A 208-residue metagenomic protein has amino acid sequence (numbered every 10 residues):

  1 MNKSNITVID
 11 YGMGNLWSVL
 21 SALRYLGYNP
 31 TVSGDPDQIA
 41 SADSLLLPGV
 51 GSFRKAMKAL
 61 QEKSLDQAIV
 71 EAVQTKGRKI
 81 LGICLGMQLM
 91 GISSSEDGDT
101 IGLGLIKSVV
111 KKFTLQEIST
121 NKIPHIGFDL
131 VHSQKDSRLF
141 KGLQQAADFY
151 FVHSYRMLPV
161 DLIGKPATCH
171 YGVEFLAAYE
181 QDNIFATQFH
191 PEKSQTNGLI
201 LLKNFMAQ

Functional and structural regions predicted by a protein language model:
N2-T7: Extreme N-terminal starter segment of soluble prokaryotic enzymes
P30-V32, V110: Generic structural signal for residues in well-ordered beta-strands
A42: An anion/phosphate-binding loop that grips the pyrophosphate of nucleotide cofactors and donors
G51-I126: Cysteine-nucleophile active-site neighborhood
I92-Y171: Pocket-forming structural segment of enzyme catalytic cores
A146, E180-I184: Beta-strand-turn-beta hairpins that frame and shape the catalytic cleft of phosphate-ester-processing enzymes
V173-E180: Short, surface-exposed beta-strand/loop micro-motifs that present aromatic residues
T187-Q208: Acyltransferase
